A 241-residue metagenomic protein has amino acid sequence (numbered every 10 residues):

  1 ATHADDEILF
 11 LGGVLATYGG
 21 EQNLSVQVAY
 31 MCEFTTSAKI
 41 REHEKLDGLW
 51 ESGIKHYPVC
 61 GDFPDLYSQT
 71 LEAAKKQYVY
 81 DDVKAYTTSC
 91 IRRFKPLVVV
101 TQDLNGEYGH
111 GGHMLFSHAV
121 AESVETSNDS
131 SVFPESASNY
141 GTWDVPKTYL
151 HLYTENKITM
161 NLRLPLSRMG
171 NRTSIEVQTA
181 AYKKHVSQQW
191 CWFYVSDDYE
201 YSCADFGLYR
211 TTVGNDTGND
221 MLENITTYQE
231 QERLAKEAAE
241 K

Functional and structural regions predicted by a protein language model:
A1-R93, A121-E125, D129: Active-site rim/loop-helix segments in enzyme catalytic domains that contact anionic ligands
D81-K241: Metal-dependent de-N-acetylase/amidase catalytic core
